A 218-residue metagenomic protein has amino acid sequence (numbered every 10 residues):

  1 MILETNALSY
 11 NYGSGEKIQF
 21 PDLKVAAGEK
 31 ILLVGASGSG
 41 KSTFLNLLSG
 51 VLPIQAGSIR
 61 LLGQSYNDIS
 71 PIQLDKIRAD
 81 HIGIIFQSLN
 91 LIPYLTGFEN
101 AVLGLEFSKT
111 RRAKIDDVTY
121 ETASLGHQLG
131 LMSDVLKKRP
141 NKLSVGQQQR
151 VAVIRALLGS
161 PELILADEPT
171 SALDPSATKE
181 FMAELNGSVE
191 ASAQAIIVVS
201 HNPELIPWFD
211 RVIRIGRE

Functional and structural regions predicted by a protein language model:
S49: Helix-to-loop junction immediately C-terminal to a conserved catalytic motif
G57-S65: Conserved ABC transporter NBD signature motif
S65, I115-D134: Conserved ABC ATPase "signature" region
L95-G104: Short coil-to-helix segment of the ABC ATPase nucleotide-binding domain corresponding to the Q-loop/switch region
R139-L143, Q147: Conserved ABC ATPase signature
S160: Conserved catalytic motifs of ABC-family nucleotide-binding domains
I164-D167: Catalytic Walker B motif of ABC-type/P-loop ATPase nucleotide-binding domains
